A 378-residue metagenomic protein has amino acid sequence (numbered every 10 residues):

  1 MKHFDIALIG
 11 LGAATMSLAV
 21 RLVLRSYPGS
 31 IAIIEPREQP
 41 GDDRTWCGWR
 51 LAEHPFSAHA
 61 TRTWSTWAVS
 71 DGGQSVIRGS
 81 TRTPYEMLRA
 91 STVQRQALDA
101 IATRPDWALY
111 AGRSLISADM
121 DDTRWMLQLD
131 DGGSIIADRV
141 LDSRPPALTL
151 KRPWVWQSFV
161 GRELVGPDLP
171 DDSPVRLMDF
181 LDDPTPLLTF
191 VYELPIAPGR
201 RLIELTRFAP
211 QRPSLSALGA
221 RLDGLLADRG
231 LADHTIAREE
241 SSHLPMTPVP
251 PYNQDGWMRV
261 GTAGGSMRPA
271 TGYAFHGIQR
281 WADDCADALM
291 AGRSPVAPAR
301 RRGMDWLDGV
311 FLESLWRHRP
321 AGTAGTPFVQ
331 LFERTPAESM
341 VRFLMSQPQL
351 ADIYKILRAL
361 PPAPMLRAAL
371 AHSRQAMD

Functional and structural regions predicted by a protein language model:
K2-I33: N-terminal Rossmann-like FAD-binding beta1-loop-alpha1 element of flavoenzymes
L11, R21, R25, A100-T235 (+1 more regions): Predominantly flavin-linked oxidoreductase catalytic cores and closely associated redox partners
A14, Q39, P146: Conserved Rossmann-like nucleotide-cofactor binding loop
R21-S75, S91-T92, V160: N-terminal FAD cofactor-binding segment of flavoenzymes
T185-L188, S241-V260, G265, P269 (+2 more regions): FAD-binding beta-loop-beta segment adjacent to the flavin cofactor pocket
Q211-E240, P251, M258, R280-M304: Flavin-binding catalytic cores
S266-C285: A conserved FAD-binding loop/helix module that cradles the flavin
D283-D378: C-terminal helical "tail/cap" subdomain of flavin- and related membrane-associated enzymes
